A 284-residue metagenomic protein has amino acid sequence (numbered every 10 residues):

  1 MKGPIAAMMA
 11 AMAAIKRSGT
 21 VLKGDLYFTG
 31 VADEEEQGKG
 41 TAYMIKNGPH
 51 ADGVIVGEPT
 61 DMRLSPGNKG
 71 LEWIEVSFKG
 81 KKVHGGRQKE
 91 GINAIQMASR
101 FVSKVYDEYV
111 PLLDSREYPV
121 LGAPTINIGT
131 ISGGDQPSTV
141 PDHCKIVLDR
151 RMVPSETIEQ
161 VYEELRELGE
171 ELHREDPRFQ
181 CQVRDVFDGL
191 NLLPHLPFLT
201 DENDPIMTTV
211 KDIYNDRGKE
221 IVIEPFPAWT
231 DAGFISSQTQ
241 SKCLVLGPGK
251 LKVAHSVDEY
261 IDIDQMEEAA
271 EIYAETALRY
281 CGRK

Functional and structural regions predicted by a protein language model:
M1, E34-E35, P59, G85 (+2 more regions): Generic detector of well-ordered alpha-helical packing
K2-K69, W73, C281: Acidic/histidine-rich catalytic neighborhood of metal-dependent amide-processing enzymes
P66, E75-K284: Metal-dependent amide/peptide-bond hydrolase catalytic core, centered on the "pita-bread" metallohydrolase fold
